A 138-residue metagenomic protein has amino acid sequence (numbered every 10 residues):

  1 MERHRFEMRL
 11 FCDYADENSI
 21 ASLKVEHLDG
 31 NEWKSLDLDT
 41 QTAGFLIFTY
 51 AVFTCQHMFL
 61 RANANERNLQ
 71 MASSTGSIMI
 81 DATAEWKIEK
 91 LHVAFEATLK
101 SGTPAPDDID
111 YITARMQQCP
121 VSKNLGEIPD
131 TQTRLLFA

Functional and structural regions predicted by a protein language model:
M1-Y50, M58-A138: Extended beta-strand/beta-hairpin segments
